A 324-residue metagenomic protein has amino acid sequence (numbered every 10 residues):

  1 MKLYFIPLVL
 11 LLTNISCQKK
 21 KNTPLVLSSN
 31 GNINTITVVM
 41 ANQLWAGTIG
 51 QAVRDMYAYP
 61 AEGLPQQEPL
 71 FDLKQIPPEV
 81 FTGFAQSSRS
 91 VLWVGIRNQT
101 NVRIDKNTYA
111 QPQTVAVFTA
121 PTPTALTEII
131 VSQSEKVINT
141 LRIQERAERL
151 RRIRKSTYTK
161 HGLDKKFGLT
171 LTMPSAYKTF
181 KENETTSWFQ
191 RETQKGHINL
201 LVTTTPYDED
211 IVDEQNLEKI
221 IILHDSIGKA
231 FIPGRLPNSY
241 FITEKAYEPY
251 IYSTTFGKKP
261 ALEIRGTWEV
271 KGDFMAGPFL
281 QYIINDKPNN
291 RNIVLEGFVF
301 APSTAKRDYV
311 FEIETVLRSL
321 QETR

Functional and structural regions predicted by a protein language model:
K2-L8: Sec-dependent signal peptide recognition, specifically the positively charged N-region followed immediately by
T13-S16: C-terminal motif of bacterial Sec signal peptides marking the signal peptidase cleavage site
K20-Q113: Start-of-domain marker
N22-T23, A41-Q43, P174-R235, E269-K271: Secretory pathway targeting signatures of secreted, lumenal, and periplasmic proteins
V26-N32, A46, D55, I153-K181: N-terminal "mature-domain start" segment
I76-A125, K229-N289, T304: Signature of long, low-cysteine stretches enriched in small and polar/charged residues
T114-T122, L200-T205, R291-P302: Short, well-ordered beta-strand elements
E128-L150, Y177, R291-R324: Surface-exposed amphipathic alpha-helical segments
